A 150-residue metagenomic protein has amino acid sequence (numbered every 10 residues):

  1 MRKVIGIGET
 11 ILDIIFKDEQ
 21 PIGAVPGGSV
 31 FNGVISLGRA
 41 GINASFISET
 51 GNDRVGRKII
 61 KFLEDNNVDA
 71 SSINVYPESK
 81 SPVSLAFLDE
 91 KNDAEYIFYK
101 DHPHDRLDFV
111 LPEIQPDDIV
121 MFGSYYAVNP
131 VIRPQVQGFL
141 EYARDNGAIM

Functional and structural regions predicted by a protein language model:
M1-I5, F62-E64, A70, D93-M150: Ribokinase/PfkB-type carbohydrate-kinase core domain
M1-K17: Positively charged, low-complexity intrinsically disordered leader regions
K3, K17-S84, L88-D93, K100-D105 (+1 more regions): Substrate-binding N-lobe of the ribokinase-like
G8-T10, S29, Y125: Active-site metal-binding loops of divalent metal-dependent hydrolases
G8-T10, V34-S36, R144: Short, flexible segments with low predicted structural confidence
L12, N52, V128: Surface-exposed, flexible loop/turn segments at secondary-structure boundaries
I15-E19, M121-F122: A short, mixed-charge helix-start or loop-turn motif at secondary-structure junctions
